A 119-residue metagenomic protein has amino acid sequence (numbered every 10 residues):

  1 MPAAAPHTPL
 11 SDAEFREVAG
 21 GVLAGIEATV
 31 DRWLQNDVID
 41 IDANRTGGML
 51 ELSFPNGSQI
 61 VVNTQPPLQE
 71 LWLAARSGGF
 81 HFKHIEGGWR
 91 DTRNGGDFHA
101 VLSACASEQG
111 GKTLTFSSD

Functional and structural regions predicted by a protein language model:
P2-D119: N-terminal intrinsically disordered, cationic/polar leader segments that include organellar targeting peptides
